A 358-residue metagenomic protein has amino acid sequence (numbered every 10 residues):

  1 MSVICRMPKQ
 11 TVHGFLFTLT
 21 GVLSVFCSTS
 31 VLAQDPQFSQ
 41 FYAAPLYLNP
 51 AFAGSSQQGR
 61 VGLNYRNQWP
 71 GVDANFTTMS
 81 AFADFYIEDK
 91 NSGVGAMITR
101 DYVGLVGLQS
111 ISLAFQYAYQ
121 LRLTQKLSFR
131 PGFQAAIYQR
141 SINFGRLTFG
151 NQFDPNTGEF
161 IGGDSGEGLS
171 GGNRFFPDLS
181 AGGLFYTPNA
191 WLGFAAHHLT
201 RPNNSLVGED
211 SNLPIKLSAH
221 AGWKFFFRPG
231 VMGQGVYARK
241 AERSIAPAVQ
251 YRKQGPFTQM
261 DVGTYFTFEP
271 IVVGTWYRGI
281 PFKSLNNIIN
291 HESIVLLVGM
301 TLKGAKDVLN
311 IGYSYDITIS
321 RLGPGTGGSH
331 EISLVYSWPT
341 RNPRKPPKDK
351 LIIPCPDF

Functional and structural regions predicted by a protein language model:
M1-D35, P339-F358: Cleavable N-terminal export/targeting peptides
Q34-F358: Subset of outer-membrane beta-barrel
